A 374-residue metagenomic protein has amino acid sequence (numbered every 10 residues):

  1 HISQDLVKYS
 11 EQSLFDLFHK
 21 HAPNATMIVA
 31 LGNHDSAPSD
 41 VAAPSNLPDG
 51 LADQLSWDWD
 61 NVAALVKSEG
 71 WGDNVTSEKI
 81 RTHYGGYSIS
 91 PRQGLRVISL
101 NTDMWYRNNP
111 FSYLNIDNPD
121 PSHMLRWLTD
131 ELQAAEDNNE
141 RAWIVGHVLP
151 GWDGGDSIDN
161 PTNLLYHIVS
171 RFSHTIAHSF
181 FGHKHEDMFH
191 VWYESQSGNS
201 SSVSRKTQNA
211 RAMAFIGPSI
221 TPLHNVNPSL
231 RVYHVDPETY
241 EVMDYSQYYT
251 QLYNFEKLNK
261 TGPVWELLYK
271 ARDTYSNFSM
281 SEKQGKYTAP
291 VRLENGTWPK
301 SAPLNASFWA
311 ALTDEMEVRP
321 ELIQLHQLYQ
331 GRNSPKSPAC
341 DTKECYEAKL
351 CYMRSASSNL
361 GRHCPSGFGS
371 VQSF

Functional and structural regions predicted by a protein language model:
H1-D53: Core catalytic region of metal-dependent phosphoesterases/phosphodiesterases, especially metallo-beta-lactamase-like
L6-Q12, R81, S157-P161, N225: Short, glycine/acidic-rich beta->alpha junctions
S13-A30, P161-F180, H185, S197-T221: Histidine/cysteine- and/or acidic
L14-F15, V41-W59, G155-V169, S197-S201: Short, electropositive alpha-helical surface patch
T26-L31, D35-P38, S88-S90, R96-L100 (+4 more regions): Structural recognition of the beta-strand scaffold that forms the well-ordered cores of secreted hydrolase catalytic
V29-D40, Y106-N108, V148-G155, D159 (+2 more regions): Active-site environment of divalent metal-dependent phosphoester hydrolases
G50-R96, N101-N109, Y113-A134, N138 (+1 more regions): Metal-dependent phosphoesterase/phosphodiesterase active-site architecture
R107-R126, Q133-F181, V191: Active-site-proximal segments of metal-dependent phosphoesterases and phosphodiesterases across multiple
